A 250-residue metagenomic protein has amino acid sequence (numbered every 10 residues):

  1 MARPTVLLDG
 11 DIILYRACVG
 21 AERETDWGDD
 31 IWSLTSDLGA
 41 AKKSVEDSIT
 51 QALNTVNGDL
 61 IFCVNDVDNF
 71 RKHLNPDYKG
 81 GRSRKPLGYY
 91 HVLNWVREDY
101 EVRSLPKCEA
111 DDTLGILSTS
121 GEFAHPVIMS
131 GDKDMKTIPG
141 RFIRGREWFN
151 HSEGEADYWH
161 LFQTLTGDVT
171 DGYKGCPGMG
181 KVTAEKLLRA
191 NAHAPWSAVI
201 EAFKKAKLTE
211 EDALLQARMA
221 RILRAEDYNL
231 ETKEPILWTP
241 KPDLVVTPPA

Functional and structural regions predicted by a protein language model:
M1-H91: Domain-level signal for Mg2+-assisted phosphodiester chemistry and nucleotide/NA-binding surfaces in nucleic-acid
R3, D29-W32, G80-A250: Extended two-metal-dependent nuclease catalytic cores across DNA- and RNA-processing enzymes
